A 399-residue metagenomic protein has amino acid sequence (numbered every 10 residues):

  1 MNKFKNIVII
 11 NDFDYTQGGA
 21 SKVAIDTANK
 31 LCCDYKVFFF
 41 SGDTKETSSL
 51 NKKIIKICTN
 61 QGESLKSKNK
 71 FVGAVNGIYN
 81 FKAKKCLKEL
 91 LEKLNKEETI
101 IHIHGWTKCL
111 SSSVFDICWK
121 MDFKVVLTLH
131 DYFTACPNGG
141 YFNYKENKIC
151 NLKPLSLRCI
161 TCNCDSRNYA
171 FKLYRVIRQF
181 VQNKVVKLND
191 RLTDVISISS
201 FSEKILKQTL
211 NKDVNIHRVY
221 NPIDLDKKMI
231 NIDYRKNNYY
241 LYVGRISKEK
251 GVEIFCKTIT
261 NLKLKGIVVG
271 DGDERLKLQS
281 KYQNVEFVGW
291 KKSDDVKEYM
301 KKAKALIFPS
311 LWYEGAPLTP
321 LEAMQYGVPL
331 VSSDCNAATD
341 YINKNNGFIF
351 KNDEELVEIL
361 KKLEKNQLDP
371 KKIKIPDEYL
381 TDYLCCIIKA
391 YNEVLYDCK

Functional and structural regions predicted by a protein language model:
T16, K30, D34-F81, L90: N-terminal strand-loop element at the rim of the active site of nucleotide-sugar-dependent glycosyltransferases
K120, F133, K148-V195: Membrane-proximal helix-turn-helix segments that form the acceptor-binding/catalytic region of lipid-linked
I196, I223, D233-K250, C256-T260 (+1 more regions): Conserved donor-binding/catalytic core segment of Leloir-type glycosyltransferases
F201, P222: Carbohydrate-associated surface elements
L276-K297: Nucleotide-activated donor-binding/catalytic signature segment of Leloir-type glycosyltransferases, i.e., the conserved
P329-S332: Short hydrophobic beta-strand element within catalytic cores of glycosyltransferases and related nucleotide-activated
K344-E354, L360-Q367: Conserved acidic donor-binding segment of nucleotide-sugar-dependent glycosyltransferases
E354, Q367-Y396: A charged, aromatic-enriched C-terminal amphipathic alpha-helix characteristic of glycosyltransferases across folds
